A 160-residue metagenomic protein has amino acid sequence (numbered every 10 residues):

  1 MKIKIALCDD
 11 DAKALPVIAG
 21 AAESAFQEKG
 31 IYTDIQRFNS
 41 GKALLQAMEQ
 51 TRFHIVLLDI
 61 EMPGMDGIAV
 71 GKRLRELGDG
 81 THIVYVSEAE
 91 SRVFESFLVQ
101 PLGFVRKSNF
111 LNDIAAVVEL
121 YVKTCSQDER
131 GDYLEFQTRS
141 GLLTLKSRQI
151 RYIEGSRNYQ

Functional and structural regions predicted by a protein language model:
K2-A22, V56: Conserved acidic segment of CheY-like receiver
L7, R37, Y85-V86: Conserved SAM-binding loop
A21-E28, A47: Alpha-helical interaction/dimerization surfaces of two-component signaling modules
F26-I35, T81: A generic structural motif
I35-K42: Conserved Asp/Asn-Gly motif in the active-site loop of CheY-like receiver
L45-Q127: CheY-like receiver
A115-Q160: Conserved binding/recognition cores within well-folded domains
